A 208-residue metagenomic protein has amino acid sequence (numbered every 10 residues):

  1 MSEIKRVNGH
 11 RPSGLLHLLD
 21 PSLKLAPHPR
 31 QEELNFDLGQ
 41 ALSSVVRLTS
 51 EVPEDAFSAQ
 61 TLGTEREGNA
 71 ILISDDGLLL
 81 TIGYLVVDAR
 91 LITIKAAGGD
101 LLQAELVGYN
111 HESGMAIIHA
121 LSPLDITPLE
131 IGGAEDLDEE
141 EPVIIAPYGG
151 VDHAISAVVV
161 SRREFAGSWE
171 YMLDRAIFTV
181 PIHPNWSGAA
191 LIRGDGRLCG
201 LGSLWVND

Functional and structural regions predicted by a protein language model:
M1-I71, L78-G83, L91, P142-V143: N-terminal activation segment of mature serine protease catalytic domains
R6-G9, R197-D208: C-terminal subregion of chymotrypsin/trypsin-like serine protease catalytic domains
S22-L25, P53-D55, E67, L72-A154 (+4 more regions): Conserved active-site neighborhood of the chymotrypsin/trypsin-like protease fold
G39-S44, E112, H153, Y171-L173: A short, polar/charged loop/turn motif at coil->beta-strand junctions and beta-hairpin connectors
I71, I182-G202: Catalytic nucleophile loop of clan PA
S156-S168: Short, compositionally biased
